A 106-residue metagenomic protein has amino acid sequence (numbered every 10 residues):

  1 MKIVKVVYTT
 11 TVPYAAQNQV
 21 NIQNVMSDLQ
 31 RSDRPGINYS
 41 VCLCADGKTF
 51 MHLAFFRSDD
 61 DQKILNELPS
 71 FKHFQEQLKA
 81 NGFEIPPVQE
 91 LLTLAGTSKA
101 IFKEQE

Functional and structural regions predicted by a protein language model:
M1-P69, N81-E106: Short S/T/G/P-rich N-terminal loop/turn motif that feeds into the first structured element of a domain
H73-E76: Mid-chain, well-packed structural core segment of small domains
